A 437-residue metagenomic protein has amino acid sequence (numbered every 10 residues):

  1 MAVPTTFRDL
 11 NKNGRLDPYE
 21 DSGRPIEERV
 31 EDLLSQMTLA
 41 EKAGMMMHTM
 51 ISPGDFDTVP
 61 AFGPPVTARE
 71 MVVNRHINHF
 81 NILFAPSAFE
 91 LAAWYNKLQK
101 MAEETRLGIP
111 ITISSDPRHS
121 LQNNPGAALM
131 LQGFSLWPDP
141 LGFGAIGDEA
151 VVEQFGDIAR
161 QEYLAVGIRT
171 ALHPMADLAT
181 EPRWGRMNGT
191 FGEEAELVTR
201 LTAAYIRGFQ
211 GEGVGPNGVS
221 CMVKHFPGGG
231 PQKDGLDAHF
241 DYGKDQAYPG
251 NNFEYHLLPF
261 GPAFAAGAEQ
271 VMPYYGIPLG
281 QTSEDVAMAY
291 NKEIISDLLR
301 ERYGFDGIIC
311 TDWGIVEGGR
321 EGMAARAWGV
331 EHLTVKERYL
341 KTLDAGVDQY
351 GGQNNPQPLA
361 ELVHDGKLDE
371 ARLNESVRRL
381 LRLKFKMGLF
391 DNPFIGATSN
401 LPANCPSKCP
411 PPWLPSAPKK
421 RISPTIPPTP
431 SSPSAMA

Functional and structural regions predicted by a protein language model:
M1-A145, E153, A159, L164 (+4 more regions): N-terminal hydrophobic targeting/anchoring segments and the immediately downstream early-domain regions of hydrolases
M1-A68, E301, E317-A437: Preference for extracellular/luminal or secreted protein segments
T38, W94-L107, Q122, L129 (+4 more regions): Second-shell residues forming the walls of enzyme active-site clefts
M46-S52, N81-P86, S115-R118, H173-D177 (+4 more regions): Active-site-proximal beta-strand/loop segments in catalytic clefts of secreted hydrolases
T58-V73, V151-A159, G250-P262, H332-Y339: Short, acidic/polar
R69-I77, A165, A265, R302-Y303 (+2 more regions): Alpha-helix termination/capping residues and helix-transition junctions
N81-A85, L131-A150, P182-L201, G235-E254 (+4 more regions): Glycine-rich tight-turn/loop motif centered on a GG-T
A128-F134, H173-T180, P227-L236, F390-P402 (+1 more regions): Flexible hinge/switch segments at interdomain interfaces of large molecular machines
